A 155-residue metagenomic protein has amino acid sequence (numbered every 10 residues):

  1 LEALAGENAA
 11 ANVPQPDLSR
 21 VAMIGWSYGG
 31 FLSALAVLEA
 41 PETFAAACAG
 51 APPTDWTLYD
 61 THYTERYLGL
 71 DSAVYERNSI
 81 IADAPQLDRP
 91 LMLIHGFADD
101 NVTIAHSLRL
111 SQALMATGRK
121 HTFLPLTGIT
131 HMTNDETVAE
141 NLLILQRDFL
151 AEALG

Functional and structural regions predicted by a protein language model:
L1-G155: Active-site-proximal cap/loop segments of hydrolase catalytic domains
